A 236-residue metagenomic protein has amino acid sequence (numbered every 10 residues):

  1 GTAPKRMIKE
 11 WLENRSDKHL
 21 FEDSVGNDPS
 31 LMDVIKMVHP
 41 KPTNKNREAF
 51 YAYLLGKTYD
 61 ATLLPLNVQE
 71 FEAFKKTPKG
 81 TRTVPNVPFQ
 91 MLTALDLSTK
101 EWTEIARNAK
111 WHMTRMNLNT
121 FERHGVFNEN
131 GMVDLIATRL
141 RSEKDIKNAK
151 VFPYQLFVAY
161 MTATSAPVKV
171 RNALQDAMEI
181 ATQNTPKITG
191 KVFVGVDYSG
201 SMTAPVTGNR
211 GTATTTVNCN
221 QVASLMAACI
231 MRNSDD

Functional and structural regions predicted by a protein language model:
G1-N218, R232-D236: Long lumenal/extracellular ectodomains of secretory and single-pass membrane proteins
